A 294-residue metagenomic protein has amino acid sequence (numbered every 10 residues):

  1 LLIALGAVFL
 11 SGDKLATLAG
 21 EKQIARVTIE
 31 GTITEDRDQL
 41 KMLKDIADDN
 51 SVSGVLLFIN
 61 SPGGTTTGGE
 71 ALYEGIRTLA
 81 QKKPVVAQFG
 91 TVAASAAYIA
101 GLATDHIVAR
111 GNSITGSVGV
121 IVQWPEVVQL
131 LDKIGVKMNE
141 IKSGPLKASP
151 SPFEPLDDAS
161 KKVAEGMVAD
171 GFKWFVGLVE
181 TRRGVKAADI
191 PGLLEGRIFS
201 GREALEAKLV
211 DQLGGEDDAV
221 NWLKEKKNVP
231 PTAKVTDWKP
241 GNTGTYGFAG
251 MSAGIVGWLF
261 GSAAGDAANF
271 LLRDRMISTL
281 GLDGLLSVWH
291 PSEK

Functional and structural regions predicted by a protein language model:
L1-A87, T91-A94, T104-R110, Q123-K294: N-terminal organellar transit peptides
V92-A96, I114-V118: Short gly/pro/ser/thr-enriched loop/turn and capping motifs at secondary-structure boundaries
